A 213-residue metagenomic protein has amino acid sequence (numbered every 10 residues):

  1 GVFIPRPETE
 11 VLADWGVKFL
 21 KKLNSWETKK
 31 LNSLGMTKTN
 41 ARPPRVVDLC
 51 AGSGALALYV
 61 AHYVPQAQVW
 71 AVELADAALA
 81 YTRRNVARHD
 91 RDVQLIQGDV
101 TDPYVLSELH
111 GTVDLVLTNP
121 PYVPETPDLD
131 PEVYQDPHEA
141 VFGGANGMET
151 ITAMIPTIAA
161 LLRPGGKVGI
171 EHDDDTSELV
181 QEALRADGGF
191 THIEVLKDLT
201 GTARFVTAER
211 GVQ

Functional and structural regions predicted by a protein language model:
G1-W15: Conserved Class I S-adenosyl-L-methionine-dependent methyltransferase catalytic core
I4, D76-A77, Y104, P124 (+3 more regions): Short alpha-helical
P5, P120-P121, P164: Proline-centered helix-kink/hinge sites
V11-S33, K38-L129, A153: Conserved SAM/SAH cofactor-binding pocket of Class I
Q94-I96, E139, I193-E194: Structural signal for short hydrophobic segments within the conserved structured cores of catalytic domains across
P120-T150: Mobile active-site "lid"/loop adjacent to the S-adenosyl-L-methionine
P120-Y122, E209-V212: C-terminal beta-strand of the catalytic ATP-binding
N146-R210: Conserved Class I SAM-dependent methyltransferase catalytic core
